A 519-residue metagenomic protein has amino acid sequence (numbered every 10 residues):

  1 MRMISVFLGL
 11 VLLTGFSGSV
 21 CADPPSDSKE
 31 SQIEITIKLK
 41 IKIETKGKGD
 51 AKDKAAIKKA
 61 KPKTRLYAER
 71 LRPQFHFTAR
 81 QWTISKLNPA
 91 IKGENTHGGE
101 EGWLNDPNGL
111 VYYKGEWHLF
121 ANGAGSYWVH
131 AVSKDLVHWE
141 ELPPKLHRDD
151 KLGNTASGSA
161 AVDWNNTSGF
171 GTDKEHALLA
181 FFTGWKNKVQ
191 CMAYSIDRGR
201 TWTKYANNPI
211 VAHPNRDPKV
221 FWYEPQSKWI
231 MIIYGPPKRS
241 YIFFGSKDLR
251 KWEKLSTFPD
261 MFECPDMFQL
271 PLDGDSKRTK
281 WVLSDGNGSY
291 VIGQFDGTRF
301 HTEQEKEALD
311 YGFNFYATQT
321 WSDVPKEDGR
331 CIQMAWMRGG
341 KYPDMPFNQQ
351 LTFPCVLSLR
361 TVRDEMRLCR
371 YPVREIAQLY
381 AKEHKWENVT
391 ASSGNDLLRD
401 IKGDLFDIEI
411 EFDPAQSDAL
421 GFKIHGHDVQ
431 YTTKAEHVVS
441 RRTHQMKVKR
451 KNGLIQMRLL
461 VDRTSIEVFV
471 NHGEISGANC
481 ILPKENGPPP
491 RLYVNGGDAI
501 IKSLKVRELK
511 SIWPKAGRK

Functional and structural regions predicted by a protein language model:
F7-G15: Bacterial N-terminal signal peptides
D27-A51: Short, low-complexity, charged amphipathic interaction modules
D53-G109, A121, V137-T172, G199-W222 (+6 more regions): Surface loop/turn signatures of beta-propeller and other carbohydrate-active proteins
K61, R70, Q74, D296-Y316 (+1 more regions): Beta-rich accessory regions
E116-L119, S168-A180, S227-M231, S276-W281 (+1 more regions): Entry beta-strands of beta-propeller and related beta-repeat scaffolds
Y127-V129, K188-C191, R239-I242, S289-G293: Structural motif
S133, A193-I196, F243-S246, Q294: Conserved Ser/Thr-centered positions that define the repeating blades of beta-propeller domains
S157, E175-K204: Carboxylate/His-rich catalytic cores and anion/metal-binding grooves
